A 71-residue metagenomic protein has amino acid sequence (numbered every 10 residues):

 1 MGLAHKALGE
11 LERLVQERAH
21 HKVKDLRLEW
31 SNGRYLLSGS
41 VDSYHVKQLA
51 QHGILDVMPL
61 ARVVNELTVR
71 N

Functional and structural regions predicted by a protein language model:
M1-N71: N-terminal targeting leaders
